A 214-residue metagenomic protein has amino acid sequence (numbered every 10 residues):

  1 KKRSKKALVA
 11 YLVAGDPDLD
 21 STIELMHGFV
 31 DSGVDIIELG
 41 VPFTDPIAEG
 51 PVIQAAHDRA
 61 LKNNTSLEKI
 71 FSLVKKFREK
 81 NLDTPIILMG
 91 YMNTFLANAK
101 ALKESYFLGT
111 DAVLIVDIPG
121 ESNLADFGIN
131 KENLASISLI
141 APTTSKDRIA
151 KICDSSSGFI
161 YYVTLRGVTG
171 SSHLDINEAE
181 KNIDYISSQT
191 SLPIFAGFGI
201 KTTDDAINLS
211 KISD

Functional and structural regions predicted by a protein language model:
K1, F43-A55, L61-K75, T94-K100 (+4 more regions): Active-site-adjacent beta->alpha loops and helix N-cap segments on the catalytic face of soluble alpha/beta enzymes
K1-L12, L73-E79: N-terminal amphipathic alpha-helix/helix-capping segment at the start of soluble metabolic enzymes
R3-K6, S32-I47: N-terminal glycine-rich anion-binding loops that anchor highly charged ligand groups
L8-L12, I37-L39, I86-G90, V113-I115 (+4 more regions): Hydrophobic faces of well-ordered beta-strands that scaffold small-molecule active sites in alpha/beta enzyme cores
L19-D31, K100-K103, T144-S155, Q189-T190 (+2 more regions): Catalytic cores of alpha/beta
S32, S72-I86, L108, I186-L192: A structural motif corresponding to the C-terminal end of an alpha-helix and its immediate exit/capping segment
G33, S105-A112, N130-I137, D154-I160 (+1 more regions): Glycine-enriched alpha-helix->loop->beta-strand junction motifs that scaffold or abut catalytic
E79-I118: Hydrophobic alpha-helical segments and helix pairs
